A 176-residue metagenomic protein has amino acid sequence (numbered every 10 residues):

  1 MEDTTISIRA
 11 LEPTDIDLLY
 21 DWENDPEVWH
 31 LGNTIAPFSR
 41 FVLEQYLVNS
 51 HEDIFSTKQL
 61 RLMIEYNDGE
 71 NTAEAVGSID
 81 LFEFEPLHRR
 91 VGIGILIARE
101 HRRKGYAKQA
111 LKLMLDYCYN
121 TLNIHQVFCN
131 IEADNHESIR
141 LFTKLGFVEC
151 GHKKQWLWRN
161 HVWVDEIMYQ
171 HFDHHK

Functional and structural regions predicted by a protein language model:
M1-D15, E70-K176: Acyl-donor (CoA/ACP) binding surface of acyl/acetyltransferases
M1-Q45, H175-K176: A short, well-structured alpha-helix characteristic of acyl/acetyltransferase catalytic modules
I16, E27-V28, E52-F55, N123: Generic structural signal for secondary-structure transition and capping sites
D21, N49-E52, R99, D116: Surface-exposed charged/polar residues within alpha-helices that form helix-capping/stabilizing sites and interaction
L43-V48, C150-H152: Short Pro/Gly-enriched beta-strand edge/turn motifs at strand-loop
Y46-N49, G77-I79: Short structured motifs
V48-M63: A short helix-loop-beta-strand connector motif used in the catalytic cores of GNAT acetyltransferases and, in some
E65-N67: A generic structural motif
